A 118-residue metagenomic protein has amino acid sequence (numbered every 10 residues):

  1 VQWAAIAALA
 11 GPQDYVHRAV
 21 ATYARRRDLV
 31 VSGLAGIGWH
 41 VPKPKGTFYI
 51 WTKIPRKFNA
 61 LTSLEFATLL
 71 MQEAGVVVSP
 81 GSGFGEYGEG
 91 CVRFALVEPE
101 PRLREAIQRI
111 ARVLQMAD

Functional and structural regions predicted by a protein language model:
V1-D118: PLP-dependent class I/II
